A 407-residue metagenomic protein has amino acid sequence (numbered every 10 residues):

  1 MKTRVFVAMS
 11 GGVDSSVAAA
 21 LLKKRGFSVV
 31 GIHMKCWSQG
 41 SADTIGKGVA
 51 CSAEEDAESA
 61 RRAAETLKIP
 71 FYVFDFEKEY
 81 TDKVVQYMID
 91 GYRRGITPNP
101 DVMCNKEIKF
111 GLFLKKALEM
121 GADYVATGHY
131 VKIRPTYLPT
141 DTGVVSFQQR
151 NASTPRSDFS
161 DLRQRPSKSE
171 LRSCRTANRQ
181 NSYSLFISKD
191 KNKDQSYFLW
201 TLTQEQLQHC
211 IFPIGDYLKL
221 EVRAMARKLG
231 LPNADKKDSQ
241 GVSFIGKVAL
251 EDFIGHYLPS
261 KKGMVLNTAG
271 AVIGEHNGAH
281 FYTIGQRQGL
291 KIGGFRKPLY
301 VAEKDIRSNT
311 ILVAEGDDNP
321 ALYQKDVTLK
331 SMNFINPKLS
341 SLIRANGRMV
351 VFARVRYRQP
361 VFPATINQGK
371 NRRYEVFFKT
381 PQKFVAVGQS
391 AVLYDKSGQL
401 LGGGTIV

Functional and structural regions predicted by a protein language model:
M1-Y137, T154-S160, L171-R175, R179-W200: ATP-dependent adenylation/nucleotidyltransferase module used to activate substrates
A126-K132, Y137, F147, S160 (+2 more regions): AMP-forming adenylation/ATP pyrophosphatase catalytic core
T140-D141: Generic short amphipathic/hydrophobic targeting helices enriched at N-termini, encompassing Sec-type signal peptides
R163: Nucleotide and nucleotide-moiety/phosphate-recognizing core
